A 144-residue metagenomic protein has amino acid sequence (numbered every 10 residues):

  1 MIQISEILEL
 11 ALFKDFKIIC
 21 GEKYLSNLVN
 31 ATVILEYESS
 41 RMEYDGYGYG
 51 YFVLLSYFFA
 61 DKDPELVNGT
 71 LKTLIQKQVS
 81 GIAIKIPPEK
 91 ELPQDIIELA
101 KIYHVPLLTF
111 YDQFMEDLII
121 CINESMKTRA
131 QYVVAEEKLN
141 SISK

Functional and structural regions predicted by a protein language model:
M1-K144: Alpha-helical/coil-rich non-catalytic "connector" segments in signaling and regulatory proteins
